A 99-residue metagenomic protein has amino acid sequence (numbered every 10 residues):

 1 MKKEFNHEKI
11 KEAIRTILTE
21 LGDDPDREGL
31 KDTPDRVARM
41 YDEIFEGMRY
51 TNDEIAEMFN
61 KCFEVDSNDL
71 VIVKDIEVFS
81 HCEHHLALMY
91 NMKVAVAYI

Functional and structural regions predicted by a protein language model:
K2-N91: Active-site loop/lid in soluble adenylation, ligation, and acyl-transfer enzymes
V94-I99: Conserved helix-adjacent loop modules within structured domains
